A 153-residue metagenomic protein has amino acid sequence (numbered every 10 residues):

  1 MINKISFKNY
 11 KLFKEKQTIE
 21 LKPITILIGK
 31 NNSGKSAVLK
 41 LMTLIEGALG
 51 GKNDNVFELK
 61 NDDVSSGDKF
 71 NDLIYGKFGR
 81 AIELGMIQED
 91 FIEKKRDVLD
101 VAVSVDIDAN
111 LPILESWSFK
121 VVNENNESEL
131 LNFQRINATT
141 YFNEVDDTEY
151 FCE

Functional and structural regions predicted by a protein language model:
M1-E153: P-loop NTPase switch/coupling surface
